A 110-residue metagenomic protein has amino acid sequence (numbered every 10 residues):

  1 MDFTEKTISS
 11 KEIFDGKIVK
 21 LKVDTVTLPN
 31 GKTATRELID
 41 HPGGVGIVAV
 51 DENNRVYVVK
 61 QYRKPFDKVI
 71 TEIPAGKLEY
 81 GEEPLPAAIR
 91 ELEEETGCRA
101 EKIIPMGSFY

Functional and structural regions predicted by a protein language model:
M1-D2, D15-K20, D67: A short, polar/charged loop/turn motif at coil->beta-strand junctions and beta-hairpin connectors
M1-K11: A short, amphipathic edge element
D2, I39, G46-R90, E94: Conserved Nudix-box catalytic region and its N-terminal flanking loop in Nudix hydrolases and closely related
S9-G46, E52: Acidic, metal-coordinating catalytic segment for phosphate/diphosphate chemistry, firing primarily on the Nudix
G16, G31, G43-G46, A75-G76 (+3 more regions): Glycine-centered flexibility sites
K17-V19, V26-P29, E83-E91, T96: Short, charged N-terminal helix-start/capping segments
K20, P42, N53, R63 (+2 more regions): Active-site segment of metal-dependent pyrophosphate-handling enzymes, primarily the Nudix hydrolase catalytic core
L21-V23, T35, V59, I73 (+2 more regions): Hydrophobic residues on conserved beta-strands that form the core of alpha/beta folds
